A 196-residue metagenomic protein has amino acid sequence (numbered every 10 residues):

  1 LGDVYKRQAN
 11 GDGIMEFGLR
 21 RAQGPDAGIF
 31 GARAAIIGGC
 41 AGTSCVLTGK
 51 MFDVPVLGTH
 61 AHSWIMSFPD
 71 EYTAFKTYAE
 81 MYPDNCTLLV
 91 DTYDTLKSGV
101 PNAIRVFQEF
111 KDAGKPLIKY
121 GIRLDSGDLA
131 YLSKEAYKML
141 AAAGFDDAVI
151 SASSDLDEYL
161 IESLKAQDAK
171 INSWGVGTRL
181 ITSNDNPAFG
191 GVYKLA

Functional and structural regions predicted by a protein language model:
L1-A143, E158-L160, A166, L180: Buried, small/hydrophobic-residue-enriched core segments of structured protein domains
L57, I122, I150, N172-W174: Hydrophobic residues within beta-strands of alpha/beta enzymes
H62, S153, G177: Residue-level "edge-of-site" marker
K138-A143, A148, L156-A196: Gly/Ser/Thr/Ala-enriched C-terminal appendages of enzymes
